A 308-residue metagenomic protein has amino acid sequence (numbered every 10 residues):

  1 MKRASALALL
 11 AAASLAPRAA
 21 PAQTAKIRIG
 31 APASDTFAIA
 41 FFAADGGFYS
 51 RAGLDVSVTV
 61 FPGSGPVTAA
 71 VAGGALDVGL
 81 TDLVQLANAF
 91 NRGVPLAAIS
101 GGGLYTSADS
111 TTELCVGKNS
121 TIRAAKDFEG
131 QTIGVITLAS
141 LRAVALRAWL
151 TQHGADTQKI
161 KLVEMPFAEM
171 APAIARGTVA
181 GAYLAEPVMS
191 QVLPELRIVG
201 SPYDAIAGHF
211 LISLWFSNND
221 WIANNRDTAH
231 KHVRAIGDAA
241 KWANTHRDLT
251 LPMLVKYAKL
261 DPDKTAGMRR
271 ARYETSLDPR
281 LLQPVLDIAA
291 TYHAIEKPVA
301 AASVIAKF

Functional and structural regions predicted by a protein language model:
S5-A22: N-terminal export signals
A22-H153, E164, A180, E186 (+2 more regions): Short, glycine-/small- and polar/acidic-enriched structural segments that line small-molecule recognition paths
S34, P62-G65, L80, S140-L141 (+5 more regions): Soluble non-cytosolic domains of exported or imported proteins
A43-G46, A52, A70, G74 (+9 more regions): Structured segments of extracytoplasmic/periplasmic soluble domains in secreted or envelope-associated proteins
V84, S120, A168-M253: Pocket-lining segment of extracytoplasmic ligand-binding domains
D156-P166: Long, hydrophobic/aromatic N-terminal blocks
A223-A294: Secondary-structure end/capping motifs
A289-F308: Conserved C-terminal helix/tail region of periplasmic/extracytoplasmic solute-binding proteins
